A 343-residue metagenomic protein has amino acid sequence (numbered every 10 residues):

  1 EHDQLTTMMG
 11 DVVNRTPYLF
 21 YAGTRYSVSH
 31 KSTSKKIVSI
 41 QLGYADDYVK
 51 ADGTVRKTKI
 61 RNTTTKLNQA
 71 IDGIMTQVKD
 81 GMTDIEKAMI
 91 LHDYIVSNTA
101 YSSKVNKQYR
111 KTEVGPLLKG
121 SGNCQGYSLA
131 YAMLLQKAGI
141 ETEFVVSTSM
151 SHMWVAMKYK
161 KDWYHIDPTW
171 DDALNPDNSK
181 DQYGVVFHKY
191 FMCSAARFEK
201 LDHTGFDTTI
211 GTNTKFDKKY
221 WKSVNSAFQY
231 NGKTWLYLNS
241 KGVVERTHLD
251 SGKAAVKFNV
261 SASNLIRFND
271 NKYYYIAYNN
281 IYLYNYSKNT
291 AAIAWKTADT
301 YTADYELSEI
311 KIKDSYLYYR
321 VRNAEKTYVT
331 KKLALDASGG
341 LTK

Functional and structural regions predicted by a protein language model:
E1-M82, F198-K343: N-terminal accessory/pre-domain segments preceding catalytic cores
G10, H92-V96, A132: Generic solvent-exposed, charged/amphipathic alpha-helical segments that serve as macromolecular interface scaffolds
K36-I40, T112-K119, D162-P168: Short, well-ordered strand-loop elements centered on a beta-strand within folded domains, enriched for acidic residues
V55-P116: Secondary-structure boundary elements
Q108-G122, G126-M133: Conserved active-site-adjacent core of cysteine acyl-enzyme catalytic domains
T112, C193-A195, A334: Helix N-cap / beta->alpha transition motif
G126-C193: Hydrophobic/aromatic-rich core segments of domains that either
